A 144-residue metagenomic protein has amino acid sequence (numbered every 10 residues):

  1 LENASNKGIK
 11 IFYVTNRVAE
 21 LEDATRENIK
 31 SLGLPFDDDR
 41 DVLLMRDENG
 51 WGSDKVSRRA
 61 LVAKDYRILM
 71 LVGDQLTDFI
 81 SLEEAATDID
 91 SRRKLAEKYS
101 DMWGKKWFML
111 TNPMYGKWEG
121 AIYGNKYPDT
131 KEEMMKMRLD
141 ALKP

Functional and structural regions predicted by a protein language model:
L1-I29, D74: Substrate-recognition element of Asp-dependent hydrolases with the DxDx(T/V) motif
E22-P144: C-terminal cap/substrate-recognition subdomain and adjoining C-terminal extension of metal-dependent phosphatase-like
